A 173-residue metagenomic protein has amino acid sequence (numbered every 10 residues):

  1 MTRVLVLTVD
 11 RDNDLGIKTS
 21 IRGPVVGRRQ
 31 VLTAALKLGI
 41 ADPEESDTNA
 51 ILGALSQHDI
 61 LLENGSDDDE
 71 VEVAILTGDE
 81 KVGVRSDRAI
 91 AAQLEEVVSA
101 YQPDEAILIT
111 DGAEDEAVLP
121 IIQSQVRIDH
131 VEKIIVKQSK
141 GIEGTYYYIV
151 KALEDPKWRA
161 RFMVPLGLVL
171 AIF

Functional and structural regions predicted by a protein language model:
M1-I128, I135: Soluble N-terminal domains of membrane-associated systems
L38-D47, I109-D111, K140-Y148, M163-V169: Low-complexity, flexible helical/coil segments
E72-T77, V131-Y146, G167-F173: Short flexible/disordered coil segments
E114-R159: Extended, hydrophilic extramembrane loops/domains of integral membrane proteins
E154-F173: Core alpha-helical transmembrane segments of integral membrane proteins
